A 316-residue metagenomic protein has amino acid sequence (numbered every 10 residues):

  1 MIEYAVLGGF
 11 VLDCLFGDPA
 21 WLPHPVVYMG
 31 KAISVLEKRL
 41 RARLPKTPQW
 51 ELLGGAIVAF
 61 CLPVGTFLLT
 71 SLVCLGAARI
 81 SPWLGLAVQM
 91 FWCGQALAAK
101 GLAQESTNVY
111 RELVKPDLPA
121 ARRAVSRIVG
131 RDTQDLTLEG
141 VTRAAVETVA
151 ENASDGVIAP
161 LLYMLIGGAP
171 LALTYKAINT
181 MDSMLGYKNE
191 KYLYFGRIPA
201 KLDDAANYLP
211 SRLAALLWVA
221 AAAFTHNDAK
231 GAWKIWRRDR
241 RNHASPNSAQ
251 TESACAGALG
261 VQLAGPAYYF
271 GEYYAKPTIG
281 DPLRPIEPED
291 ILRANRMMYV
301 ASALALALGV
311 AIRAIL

Functional and structural regions predicted by a protein language model:
M1-T174, I178, G186-L316: Hydrophobic alpha-helical transmembrane segments
S183: Glycine-rich phosphate/dinucleotide-binding loop and adjoining beta-alpha-beta core of small-molecule
